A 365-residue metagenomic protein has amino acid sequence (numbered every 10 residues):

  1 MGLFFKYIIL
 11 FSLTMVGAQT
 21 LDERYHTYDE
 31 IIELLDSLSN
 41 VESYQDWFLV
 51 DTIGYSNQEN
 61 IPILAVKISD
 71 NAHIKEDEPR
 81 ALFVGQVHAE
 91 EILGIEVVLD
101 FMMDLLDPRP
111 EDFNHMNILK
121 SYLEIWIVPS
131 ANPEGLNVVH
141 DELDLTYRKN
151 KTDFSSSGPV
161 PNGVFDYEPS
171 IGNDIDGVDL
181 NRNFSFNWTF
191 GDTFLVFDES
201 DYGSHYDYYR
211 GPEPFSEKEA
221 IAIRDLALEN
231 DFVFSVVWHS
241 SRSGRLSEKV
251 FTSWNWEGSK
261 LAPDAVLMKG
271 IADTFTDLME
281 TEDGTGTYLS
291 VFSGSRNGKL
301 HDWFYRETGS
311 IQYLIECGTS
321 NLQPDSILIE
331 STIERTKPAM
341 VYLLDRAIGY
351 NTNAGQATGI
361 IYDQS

Functional and structural regions predicted by a protein language model:
G2-L10: Sec-dependent signal peptide recognition, specifically the positively charged N-region followed immediately by
I9-A18: Hydrophobic h-region of N-terminal signal peptides that target proteins for export in Gram-negative bacteria
G17, M102, L106, P110 (+4 more regions): Hydrophobic/aromatic-lined pockets within catalytic cores
Q19-H26, V84-E90, Y208-E213, S259 (+1 more regions): Second-shell loop/turn segments in exported
D22-I171, I223: Active-site-adjacent structural elements in enzyme catalytic domains
L49, P62-I63, T146-I360: Metallocarboxypeptidase
